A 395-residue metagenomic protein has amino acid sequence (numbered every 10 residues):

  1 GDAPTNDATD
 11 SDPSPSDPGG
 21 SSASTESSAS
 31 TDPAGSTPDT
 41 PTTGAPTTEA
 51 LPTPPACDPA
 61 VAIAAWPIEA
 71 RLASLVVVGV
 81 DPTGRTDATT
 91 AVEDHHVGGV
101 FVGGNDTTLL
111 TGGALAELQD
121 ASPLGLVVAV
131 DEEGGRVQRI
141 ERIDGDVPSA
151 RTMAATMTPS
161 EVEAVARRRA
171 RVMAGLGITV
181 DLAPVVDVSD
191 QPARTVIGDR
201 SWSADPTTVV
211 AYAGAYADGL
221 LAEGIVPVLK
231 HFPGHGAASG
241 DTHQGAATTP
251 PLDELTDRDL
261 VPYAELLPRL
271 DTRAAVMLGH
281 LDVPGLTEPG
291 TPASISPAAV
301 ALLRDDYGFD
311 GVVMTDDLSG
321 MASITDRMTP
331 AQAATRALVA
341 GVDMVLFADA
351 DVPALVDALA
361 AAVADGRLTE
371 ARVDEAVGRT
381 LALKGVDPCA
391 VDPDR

Functional and structural regions predicted by a protein language model:
G1-N6, G44, E49-A91, D306 (+1 more regions): Preference for extracellular/luminal or secreted protein segments
D7, D12-G19, E26, D32-G35 (+3 more regions): N-terminal hydrophobic targeting/anchoring segments and the immediately downstream early-domain regions of hydrolases
P67, L110-E117, A211-R367: Second-shell residues forming the walls of enzyme active-site clefts
A73-V80, G98-V102, L126-E132, V180-P184 (+5 more regions): Hydrophobic faces of well-ordered beta-strands that scaffold small-molecule active sites in alpha/beta enzyme cores
S74-R85, A150-E163, G245-D257, M321-R327: Active-site mouth loops of central-metabolism enzymes
D81-E93, E161-V172, D257-E265, T329-R336: Short, acidic/polar
Q119-G145, V162-V188, V209, A213-P233: Glycine-rich, aromatic-flanked loop segments that form ligand/cofactor-binding clefts across common enzyme folds
E141-A155, Q191-S201, H243-Q244: Surface-exposed, active-site-proximal loop segments in enzymatic domains
